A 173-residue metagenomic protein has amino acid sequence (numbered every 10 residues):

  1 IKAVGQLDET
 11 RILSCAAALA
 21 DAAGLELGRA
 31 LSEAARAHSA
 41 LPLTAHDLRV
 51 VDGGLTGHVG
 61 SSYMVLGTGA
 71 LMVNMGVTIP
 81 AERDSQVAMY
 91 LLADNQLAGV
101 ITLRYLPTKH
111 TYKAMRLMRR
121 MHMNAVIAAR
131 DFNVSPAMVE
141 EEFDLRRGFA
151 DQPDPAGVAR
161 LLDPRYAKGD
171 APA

Functional and structural regions predicted by a protein language model:
K2, H58-G60, V65, L92: A general beta-strand register signal
K2-L55, N74-M75, R130, S135-P136: ATP-binding catalytic core of ATPases
H46-R49, P80-S85: Short loop/turn motifs at secondary-structure junctions and domain boundaries
L55-H58, V87-L92, I127-A129: Cytosolic beta-strand hydrophobic patch enriched in CBS
S61, G99-A173: Conserved ATP-binding TGD loop and adjacent catalytic N/P-domain core of P-type ATPases
N95: Flexible loop/N-cap segments at domain edges
